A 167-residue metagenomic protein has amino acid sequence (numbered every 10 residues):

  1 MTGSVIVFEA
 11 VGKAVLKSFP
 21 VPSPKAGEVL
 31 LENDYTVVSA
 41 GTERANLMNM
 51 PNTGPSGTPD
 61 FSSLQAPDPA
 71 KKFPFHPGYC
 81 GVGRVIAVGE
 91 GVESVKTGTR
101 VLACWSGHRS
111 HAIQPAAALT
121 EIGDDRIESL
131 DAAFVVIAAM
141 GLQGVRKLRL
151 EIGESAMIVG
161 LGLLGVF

Functional and structural regions predicted by a protein language model:
M1-P69, F73-P77: Short N-terminal strand-loop motif that marks the start of NAD(P)H/FAD-dependent oxidoreductase cofactor-binding domains
L30, V37, V82, V101-L102 (+1 more regions): Hydrophobic beta-strand signal
Y35, T99-V101, H111, Q143 (+2 more regions): Residue-level marker of beta-strand positions
K71-W105: A glycine-/small-residue-rich N-terminal strand-loop-strand element that serves as the cofactor-binding glycine loop
C104-A116: A structural motif shared across PLP-dependent enzymes of the aminotransferase-like
A117-S129: Glycine/charged-rich beta-loop-alpha catalytic/anionic-binding loops adjacent to active sites
R126, D131-F167: Mid-domain Rossmann-like dinucleotide-binding core that forms the NAD(H)/NADP(H) cofactor-binding site
